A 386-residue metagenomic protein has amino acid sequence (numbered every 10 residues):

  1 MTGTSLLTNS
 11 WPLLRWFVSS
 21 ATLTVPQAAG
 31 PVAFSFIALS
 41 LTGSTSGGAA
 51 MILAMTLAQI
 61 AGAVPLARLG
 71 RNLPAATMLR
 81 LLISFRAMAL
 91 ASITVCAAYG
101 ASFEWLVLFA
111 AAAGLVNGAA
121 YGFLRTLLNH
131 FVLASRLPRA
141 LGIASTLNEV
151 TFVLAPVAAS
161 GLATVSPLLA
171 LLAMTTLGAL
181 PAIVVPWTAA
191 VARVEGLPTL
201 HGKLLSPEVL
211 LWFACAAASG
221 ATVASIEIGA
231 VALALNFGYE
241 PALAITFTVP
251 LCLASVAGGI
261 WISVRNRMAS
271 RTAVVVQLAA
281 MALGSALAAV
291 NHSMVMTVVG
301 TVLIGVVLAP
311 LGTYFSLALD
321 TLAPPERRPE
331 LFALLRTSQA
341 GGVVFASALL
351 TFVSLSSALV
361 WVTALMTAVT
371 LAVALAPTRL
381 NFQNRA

Functional and structural regions predicted by a protein language model:
T2-I60, K203-V249: Helix-loop boundary and gating motifs at the non-cytosolic
F34, G118-V132, A230, P310-A323: Intracellular juxtamembrane helix-capping segments at the cytosolic ends of symmetry-related transmembrane helices
Q59-A76, A163, A257-R271, S354: Helix-to-loop junctions at the C-terminal end of transmembrane segments in multipass secondary transporters
S84-G100, A280-H292: C-terminal ends and interior cores of transmembrane alpha-helices in multi-pass membrane transporters/permeases
A98, L154-L172, F345-W361: Transmembrane alpha-helix termini and helix-breaking/packing motifs in multi-pass membrane transporters
F109-V150: Cytoplasmic helix-loop-helix junction between adjacent transmembrane helices in 12-TM secondary transporters
T272-T313: C-terminal transmembrane helical hairpin of 12-TM major facilitator-type secondary transporters
E326-S356: A late C-terminal transmembrane helix in Major Facilitator Superfamily
